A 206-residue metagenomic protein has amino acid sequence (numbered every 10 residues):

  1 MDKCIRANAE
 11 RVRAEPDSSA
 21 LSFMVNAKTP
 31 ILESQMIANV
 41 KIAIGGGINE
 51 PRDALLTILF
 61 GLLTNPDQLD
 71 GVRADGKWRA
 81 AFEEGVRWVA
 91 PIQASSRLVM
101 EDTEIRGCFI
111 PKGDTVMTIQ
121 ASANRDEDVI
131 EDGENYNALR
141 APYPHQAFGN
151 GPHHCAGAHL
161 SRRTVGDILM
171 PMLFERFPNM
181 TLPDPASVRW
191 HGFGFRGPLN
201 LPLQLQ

Functional and structural regions predicted by a protein language model:
M1-Q206: Cytochrome P450
